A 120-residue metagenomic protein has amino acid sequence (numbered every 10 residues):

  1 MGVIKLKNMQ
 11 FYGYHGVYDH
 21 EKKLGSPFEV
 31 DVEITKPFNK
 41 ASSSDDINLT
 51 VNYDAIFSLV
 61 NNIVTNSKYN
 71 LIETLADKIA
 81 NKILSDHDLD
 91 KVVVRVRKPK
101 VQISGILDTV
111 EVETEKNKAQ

Functional and structural regions predicted by a protein language model:
M1-Q120: N-terminal, polar/charged subdomain of small-to-medium soluble alpha/beta proteins
